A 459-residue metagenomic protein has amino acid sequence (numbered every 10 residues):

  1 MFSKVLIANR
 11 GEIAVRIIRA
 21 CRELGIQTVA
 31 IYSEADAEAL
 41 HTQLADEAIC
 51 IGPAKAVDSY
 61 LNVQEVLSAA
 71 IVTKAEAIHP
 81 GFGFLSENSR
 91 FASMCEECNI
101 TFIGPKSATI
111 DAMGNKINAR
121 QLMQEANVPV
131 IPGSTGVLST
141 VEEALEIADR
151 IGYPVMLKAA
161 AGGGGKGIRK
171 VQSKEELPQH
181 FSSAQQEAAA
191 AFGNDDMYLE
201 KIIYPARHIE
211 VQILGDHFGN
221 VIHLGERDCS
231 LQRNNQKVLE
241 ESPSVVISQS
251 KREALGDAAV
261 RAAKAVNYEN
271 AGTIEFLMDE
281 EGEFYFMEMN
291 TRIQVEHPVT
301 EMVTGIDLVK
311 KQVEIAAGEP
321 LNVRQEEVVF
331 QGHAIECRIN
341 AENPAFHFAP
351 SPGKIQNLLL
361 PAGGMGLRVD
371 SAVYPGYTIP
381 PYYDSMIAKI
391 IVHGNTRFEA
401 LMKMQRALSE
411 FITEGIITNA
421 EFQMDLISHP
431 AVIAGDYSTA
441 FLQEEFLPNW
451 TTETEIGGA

Functional and structural regions predicted by a protein language model:
M1-E125, L138-E146, E399: ATP-binding N-terminal substructure of ATP-dependent carboxylate-amine bond-forming enzymes
I7-L24, A48, I71-T73, E96 (+4 more regions): ATP-dependent carboxylate activation and anion-phosphoryl transfer catalytic cores that bind Mg-ATP to form
S59, F84, A112, V137 (+4 more regions): Alpha-helix initiation/capping motif
G133-S134: Conserved beta3 strand of the protein kinase N-lobe
I147-M156: Acidic/histidine-enriched active-site and ligand-binding environments that engage anionic O-linkages
A159: N-terminal nucleotide-binding beta1-loop-alpha1 segment
